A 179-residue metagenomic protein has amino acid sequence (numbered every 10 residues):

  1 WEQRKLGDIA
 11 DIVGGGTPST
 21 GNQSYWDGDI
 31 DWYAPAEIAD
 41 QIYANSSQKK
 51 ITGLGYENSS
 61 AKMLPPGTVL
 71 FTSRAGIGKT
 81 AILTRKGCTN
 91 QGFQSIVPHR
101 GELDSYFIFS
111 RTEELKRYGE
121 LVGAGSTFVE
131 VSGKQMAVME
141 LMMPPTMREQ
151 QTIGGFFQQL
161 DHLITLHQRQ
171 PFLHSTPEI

Functional and structural regions predicted by a protein language model:
W1-E2, T146-I179: Amphipathic alpha-helical segments with low aromatic content
W1-G16: Non-catalytic DNA-recognition/assembly elements of restriction-modification systems
Q3, P35, G133-M136, Q168: ATP/adenylate-binding site constellation spanning eukaryotic-like Ser/Thr protein kinases, ABC-transporter
P18, Q23, R111-L141: Specificity-determining recognition surfaces
G28-D29, A34-A36, Y43-E113: A short beta-sheet element
W32, G92, R111, T127-E130 (+2 more regions): Residue-level recognition of specific faces of alpha-helices
Q41-A44, E130-V131: Short acidic/His/Gly/Ser-rich catalytic and metal-binding motifs that mark active-site loops of diverse hydrolases
S73, G87-Q94, T127-E149: A short glycine-rich beta-alpha junction/loop motif
